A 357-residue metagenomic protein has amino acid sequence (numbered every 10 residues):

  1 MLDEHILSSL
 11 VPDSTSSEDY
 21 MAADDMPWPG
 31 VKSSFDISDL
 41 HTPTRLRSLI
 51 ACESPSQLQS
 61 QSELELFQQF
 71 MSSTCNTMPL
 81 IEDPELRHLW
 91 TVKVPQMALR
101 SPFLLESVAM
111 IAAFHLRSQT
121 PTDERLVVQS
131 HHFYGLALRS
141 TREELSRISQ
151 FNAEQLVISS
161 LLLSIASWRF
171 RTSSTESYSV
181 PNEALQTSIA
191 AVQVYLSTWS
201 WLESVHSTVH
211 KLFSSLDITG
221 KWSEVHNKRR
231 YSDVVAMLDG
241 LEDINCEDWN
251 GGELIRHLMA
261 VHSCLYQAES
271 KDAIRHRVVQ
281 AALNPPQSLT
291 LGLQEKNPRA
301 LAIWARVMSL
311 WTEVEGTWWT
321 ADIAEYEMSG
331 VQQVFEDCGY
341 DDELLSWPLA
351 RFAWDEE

Functional and structural regions predicted by a protein language model:
M1-E154, R169-E357: Intrinsically disordered, low-complexity activation-like regions
Q155-S164: A basic- and aromatic-enriched beta-loop-alpha substructure that forms the phosphate/nucleotide- and DNA/RNA-contacting
